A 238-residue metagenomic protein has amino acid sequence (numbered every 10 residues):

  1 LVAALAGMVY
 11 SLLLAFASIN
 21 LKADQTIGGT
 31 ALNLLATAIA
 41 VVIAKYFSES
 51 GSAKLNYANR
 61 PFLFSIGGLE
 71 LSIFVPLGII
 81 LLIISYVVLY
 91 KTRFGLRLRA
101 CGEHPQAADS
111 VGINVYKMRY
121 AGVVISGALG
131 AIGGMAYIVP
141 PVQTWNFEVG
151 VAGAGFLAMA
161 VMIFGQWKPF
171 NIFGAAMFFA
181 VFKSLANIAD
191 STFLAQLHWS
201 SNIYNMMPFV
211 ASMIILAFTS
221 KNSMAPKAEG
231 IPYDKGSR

Functional and structural regions predicted by a protein language model:
L1-T37, I80: Alpha-helical transmembrane segments within multi-pass membrane transporters and channels
A3, P140, W145-F209: Transmembrane alpha-helical segments in multi-pass inner-membrane proteins
V9-L12, F16-L21, V42-Y46, V87-K91 (+3 more regions): Membrane-interface helix caps of multi-pass small-molecule transporters
G29-K45, M162-I172: Hydrophobic alpha-helical membrane-insertion segments
A36-K91, A195-I203, G230-R238: Transmembrane helix-bundle core of multi-pass membrane transporters and related energy-transducing complexes
T37-V41, V75-V87, S126-G134, A158-F164 (+2 more regions): Hydrophobic core segments of alpha-helical transmembrane domains in multi-pass membrane transport and ion-translocation
L69-W145, P169, G174: Helix-loop-helix "hairpin" substructures at the membrane interface of multi-pass membrane proteins
S85, E103-K117, D190-R238: Cytosolic-side transmembrane-helix boundaries in multi-pass membrane proteins
